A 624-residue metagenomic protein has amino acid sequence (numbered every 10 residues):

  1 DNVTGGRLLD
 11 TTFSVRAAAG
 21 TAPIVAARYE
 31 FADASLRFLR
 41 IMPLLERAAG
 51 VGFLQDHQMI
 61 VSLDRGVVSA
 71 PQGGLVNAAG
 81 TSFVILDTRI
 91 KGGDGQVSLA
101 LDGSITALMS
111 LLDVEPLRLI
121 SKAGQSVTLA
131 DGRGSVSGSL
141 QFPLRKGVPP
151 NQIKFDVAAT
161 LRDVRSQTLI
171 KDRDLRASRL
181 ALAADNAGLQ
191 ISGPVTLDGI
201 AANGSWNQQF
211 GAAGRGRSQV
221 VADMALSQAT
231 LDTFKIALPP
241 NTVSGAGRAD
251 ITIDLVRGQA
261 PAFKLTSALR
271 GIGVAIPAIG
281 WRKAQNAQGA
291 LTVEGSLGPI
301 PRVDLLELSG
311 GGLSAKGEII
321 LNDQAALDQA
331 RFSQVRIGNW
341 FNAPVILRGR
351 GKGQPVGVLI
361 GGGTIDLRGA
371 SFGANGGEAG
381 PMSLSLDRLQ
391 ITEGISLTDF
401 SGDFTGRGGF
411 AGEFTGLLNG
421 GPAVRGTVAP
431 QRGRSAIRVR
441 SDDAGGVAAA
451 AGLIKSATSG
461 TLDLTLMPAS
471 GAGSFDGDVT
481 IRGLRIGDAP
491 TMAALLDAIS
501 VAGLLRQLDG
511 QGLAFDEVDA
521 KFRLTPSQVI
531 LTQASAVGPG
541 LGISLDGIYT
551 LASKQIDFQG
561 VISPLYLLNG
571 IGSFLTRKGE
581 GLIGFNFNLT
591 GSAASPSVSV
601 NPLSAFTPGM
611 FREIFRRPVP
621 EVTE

Functional and structural regions predicted by a protein language model:
D1-T88, L119-F210, S218, R248-D323 (+5 more regions): Solvent-exposed beta-strand/coil patches in large extracellular/periplasmic or lumenal scaffold regions
G95-D113, I486: Predominantly extracellular/luminal regions of secreted and cell-surface proteins, especially disulfide-bonded
L101-G103, G362, S441, I481-G483 (+2 more regions): Flexible glycine-/small-residue-rich
L108-A123, V127, R215-V221, A225-K235 (+2 more regions): CBM-like, beta-strand-rich accessory domains located in the C-terminal region of large, secreted polysaccharide-active
L111-E115, L453-K455, T576: Extended Gly/Ser/Thr-rich low-complexity repeat segments, especially those forming or decorating extracellular
K235, P239, S563-V598: Surface-exposed, gly/pro-biased binding rims or lids
R331-L347: N-terminal accessory interaction module
I346-G363, A469: Flexible beta-edge/linker motif
